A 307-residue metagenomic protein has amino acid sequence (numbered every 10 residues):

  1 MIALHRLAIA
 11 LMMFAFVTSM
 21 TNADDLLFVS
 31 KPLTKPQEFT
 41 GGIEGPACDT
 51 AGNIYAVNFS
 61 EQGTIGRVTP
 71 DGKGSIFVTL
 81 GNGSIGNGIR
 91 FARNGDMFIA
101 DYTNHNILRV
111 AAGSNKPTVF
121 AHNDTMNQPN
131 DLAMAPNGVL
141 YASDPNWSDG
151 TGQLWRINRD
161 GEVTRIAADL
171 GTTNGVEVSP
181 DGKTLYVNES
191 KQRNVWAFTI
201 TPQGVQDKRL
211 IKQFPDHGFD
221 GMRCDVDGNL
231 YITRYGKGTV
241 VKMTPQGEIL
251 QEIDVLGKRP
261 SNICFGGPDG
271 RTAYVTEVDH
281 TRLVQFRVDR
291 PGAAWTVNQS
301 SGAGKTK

Functional and structural regions predicted by a protein language model:
M1-I9: Bacterial N-terminal signal peptides that target proteins for export
A8-T18: Bacterial N-terminal signal peptides
D24-T40, K208: A short helix->beta-strand "capping" segment at the edge of beta-propeller domains
Q37-I54, L80-D101, N106, N123-Q153 (+7 more regions): Beta-rich, blade/repeat-based domains predominating in secreted/periplasmic proteins but also intracellular
A56-S75: Beta-propeller domains
T64-G66, N106-L108, Q153-W155, N194-W196 (+2 more regions): A short loop-to-beta-strand structural motif that recurs across blades of beta-propeller domains
V68-K73, A111-N115, I157-G161, T199-G204 (+2 more regions): Short loop/turn segments that connect beta-strands within beta-propeller blades
S75-T79, T118-H122, T164-A168, Q206-K212 (+2 more regions): Beta-propeller fold detector
